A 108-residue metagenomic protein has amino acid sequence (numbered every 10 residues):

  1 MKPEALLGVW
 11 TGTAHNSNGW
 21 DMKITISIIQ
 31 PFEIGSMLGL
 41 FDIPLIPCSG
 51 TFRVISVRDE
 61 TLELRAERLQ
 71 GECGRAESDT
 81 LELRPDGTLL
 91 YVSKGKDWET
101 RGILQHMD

Functional and structural regions predicted by a protein language model:
K2-M22, M37-L38, L89, S93 (+2 more regions): Tryptophan-anchored aromatic micro-motifs
P3, I29-F32, V54-L62, E82-T88 (+1 more regions): A short, structured loop/turn motif at beta-sheet edges
A5, V57, G74-A76: Peripheral terminal and inter-domain segments
G8-W10, I34-M37, E60-A66: A short hydrophobic beta-strand element
H15-S17, G39-S49, R68-G71, K94-T100: Short, solvent-exposed aromatic-acidic interface loops
W20-D59: N-terminal glycine/threonine-rich, aromatic-flanked beta-hairpin/loop signature
T61-E82: An anionic, turn-rich surface loop/hairpin at beta-sheet edges that serves as a generic interaction/coordination patch
S78-G87, S93-D97: Compositionally biased, intrinsically disordered linkers/stalks adjacent to structured regions
